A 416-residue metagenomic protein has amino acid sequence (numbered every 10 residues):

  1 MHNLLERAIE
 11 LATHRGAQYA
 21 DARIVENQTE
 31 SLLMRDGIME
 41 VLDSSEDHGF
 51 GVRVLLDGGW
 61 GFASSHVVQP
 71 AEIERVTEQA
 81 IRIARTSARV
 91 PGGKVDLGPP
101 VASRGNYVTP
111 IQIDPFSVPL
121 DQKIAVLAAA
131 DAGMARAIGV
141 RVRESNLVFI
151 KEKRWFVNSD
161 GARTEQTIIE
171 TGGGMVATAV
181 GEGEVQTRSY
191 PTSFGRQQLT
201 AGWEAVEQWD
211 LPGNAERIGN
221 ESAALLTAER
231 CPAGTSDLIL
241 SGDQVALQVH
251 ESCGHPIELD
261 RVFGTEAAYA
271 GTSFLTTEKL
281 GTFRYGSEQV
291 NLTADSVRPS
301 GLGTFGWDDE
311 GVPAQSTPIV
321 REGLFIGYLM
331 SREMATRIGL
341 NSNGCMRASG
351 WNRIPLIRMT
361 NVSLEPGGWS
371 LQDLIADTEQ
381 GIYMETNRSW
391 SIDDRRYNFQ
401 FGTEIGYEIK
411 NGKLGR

Functional and structural regions predicted by a protein language model:
M1-Q315, R321-L324: Active-site bordering "gate/hinge" segments that shape substrate access to catalytic or cofactor-binding pockets
A215, A267-R416: Dual-mode signal for accessory low-complexity, basic/Gly-rich regions
